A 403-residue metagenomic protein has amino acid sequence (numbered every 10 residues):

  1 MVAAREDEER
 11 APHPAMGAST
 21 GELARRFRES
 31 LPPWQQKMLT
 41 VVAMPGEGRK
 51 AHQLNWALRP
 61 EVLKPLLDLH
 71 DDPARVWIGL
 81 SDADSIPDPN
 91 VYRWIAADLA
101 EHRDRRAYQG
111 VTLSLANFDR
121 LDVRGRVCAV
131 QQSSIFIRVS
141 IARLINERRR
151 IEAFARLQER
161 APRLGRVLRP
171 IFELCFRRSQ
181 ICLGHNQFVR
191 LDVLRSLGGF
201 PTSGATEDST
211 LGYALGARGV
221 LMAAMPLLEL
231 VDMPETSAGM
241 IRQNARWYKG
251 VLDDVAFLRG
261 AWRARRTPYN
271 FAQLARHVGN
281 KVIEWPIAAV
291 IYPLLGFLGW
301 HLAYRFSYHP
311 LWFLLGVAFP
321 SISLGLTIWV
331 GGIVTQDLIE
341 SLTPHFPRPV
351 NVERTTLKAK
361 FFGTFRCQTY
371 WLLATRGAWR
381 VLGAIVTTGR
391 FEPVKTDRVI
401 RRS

Functional and structural regions predicted by a protein language model:
M1-E47: Acidic donor-binding segment of Leloir-type glycosyltransferases
E8, I86-P87, F188, T210 (+1 more regions): A short, conserved beta-strand element in the Rossmann-like catalytic core that flanks the donor/metal-binding loop
W34, R49-L67, D72, N90-G204 (+3 more regions): Long helical/loop segments within the catalytic core of UDP-sugar-dependent glycosyltransferases, especially the large
L67-I86: Short beta-strand-to-loop acidic/aromatic patch adjacent to the donor-nucleotide binding site
S203, G212-L230: Catalytic donor-sugar/metal-binding loop of nucleotide-sugar-dependent glycosyltransferases
R242-W262, R380-G383: Catalytic core of nucleotide-sugar-dependent glycosyltransferases
G260-Q273, R305-S403: Juxtamembrane C-terminal module of membrane proteins
A288-L315: Juxtamembrane "helix exit" motif at the C-terminal ends of alpha-helical transmembrane segments in multi-pass membrane
